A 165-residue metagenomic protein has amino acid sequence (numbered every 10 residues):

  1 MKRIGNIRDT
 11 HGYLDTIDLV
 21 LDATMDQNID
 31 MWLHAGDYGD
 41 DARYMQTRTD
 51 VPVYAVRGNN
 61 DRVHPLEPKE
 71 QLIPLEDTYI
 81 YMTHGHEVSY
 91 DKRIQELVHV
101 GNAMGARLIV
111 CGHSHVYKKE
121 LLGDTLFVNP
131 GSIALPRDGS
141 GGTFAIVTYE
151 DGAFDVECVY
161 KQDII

Functional and structural regions predicted by a protein language model:
M1-I4, L72-Y81, L121-F127, Y149-C158: Beta-strand-turn-beta hairpins that frame and shape the catalytic cleft of phosphate-ester-processing enzymes
M1-V51, D61, L66-K69, S140-T143 (+2 more regions): N-terminal active-site segment of His-dependent metallophosphoesterases
N6-R8, M31-D37, Y54-N59, Y81-H84 (+2 more regions): Active-site neighborhood of phospho(di)ester-bond hydrolases with catalytic His/Asp-centered motifs
H11-D15, Y38-R43, N60-P65, V88-R93 (+2 more regions): Active-site environment of divalent metal-dependent phosphoester hydrolases
L19, E76, N102-G105, V128-I165: Binuclear metal-dependent phosphoesterase catalytic core
T47-V56, E120-A134: Short acidic, glycine/proline-enriched helix-loop-strand junctions
R48, P52-Q95: Helix-adjacent hinge/juxtasegments
E76, H84, V88-L122, F127 (+1 more regions): Catalytic core of the metallo-beta-lactamase
